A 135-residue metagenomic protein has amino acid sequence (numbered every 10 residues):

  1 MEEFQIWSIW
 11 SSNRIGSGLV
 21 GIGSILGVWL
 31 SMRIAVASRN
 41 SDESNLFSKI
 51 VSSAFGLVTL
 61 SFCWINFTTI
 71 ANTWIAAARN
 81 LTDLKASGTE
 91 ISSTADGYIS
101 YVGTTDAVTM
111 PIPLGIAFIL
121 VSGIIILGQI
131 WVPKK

Functional and structural regions predicted by a protein language model:
M1-M32: Cytosolic-side membrane-entry/anchor segment at the start of a transmembrane helix
E3-I6, I25, L60, I70 (+1 more regions): Acidic, low-complexity intrinsically disordered regions
N13-V20, L46-G56, T109-I116: Alpha-helical transmembrane segments of integral membrane proteins
G16, I91-I124: Hydrophobic alpha-helical transmembrane segments
I25-V36, T109-K135: Transmembrane alpha-helical segments in integral membrane proteins
I34-V51: Amphipathic, cytosolic membrane-interfacial segments at TM-TM junctions
I50-A78: Hydrophobic alpha-helical membrane-insertion segments
T68-A95: Juxtamembrane non-transmembrane "cap" segments at the membrane-aqueous interface of multi-pass membrane proteins
